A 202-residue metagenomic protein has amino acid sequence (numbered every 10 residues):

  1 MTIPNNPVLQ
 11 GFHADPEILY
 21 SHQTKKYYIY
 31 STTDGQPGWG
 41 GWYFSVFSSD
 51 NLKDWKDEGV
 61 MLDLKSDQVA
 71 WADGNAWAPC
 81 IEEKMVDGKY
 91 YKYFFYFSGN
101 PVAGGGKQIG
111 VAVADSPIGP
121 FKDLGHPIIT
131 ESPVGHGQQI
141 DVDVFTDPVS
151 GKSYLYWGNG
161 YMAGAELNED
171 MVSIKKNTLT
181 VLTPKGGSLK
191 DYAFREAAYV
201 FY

Functional and structural regions predicted by a protein language model:
M1-Y202: Carbohydrate-active catalytic/glycan-binding domains of CAZyme proteins, especially the secreted or lumenal ectodomains
